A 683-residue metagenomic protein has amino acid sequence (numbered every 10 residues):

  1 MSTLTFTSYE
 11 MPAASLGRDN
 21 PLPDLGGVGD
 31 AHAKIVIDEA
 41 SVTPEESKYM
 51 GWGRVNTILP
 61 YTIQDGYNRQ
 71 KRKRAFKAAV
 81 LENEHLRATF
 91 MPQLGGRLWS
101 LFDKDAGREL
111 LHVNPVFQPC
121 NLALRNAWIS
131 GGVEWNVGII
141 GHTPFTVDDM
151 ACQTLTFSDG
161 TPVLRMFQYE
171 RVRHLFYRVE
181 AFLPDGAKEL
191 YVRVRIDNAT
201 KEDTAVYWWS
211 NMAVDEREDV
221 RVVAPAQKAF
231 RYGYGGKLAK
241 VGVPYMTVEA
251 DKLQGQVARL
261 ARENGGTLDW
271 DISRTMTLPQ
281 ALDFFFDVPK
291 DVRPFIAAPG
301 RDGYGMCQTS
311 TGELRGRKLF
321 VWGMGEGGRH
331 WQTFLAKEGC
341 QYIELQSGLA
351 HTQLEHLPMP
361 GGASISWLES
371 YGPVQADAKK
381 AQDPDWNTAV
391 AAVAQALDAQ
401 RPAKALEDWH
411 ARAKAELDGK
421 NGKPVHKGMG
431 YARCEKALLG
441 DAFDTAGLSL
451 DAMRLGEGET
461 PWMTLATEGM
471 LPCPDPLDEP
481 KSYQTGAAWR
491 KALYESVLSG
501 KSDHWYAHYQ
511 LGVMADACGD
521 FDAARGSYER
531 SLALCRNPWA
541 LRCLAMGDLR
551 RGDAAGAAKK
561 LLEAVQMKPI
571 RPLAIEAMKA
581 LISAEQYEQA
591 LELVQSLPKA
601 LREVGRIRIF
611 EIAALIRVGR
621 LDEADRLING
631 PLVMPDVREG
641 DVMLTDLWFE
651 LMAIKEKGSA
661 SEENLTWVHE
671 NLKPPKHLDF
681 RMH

Functional and structural regions predicted by a protein language model:
S2-M50, A79-V80, L86, Q93 (+5 more regions): A contiguous, surface-exposed recognition patch within enzymatic or periplasmic domains that forms
V42-E82, S130-E189, E218-D219, E326-E355: Extended, loop-rich substrate-binding clefts of extracytoplasmic carbohydrate-active enzymes
N68-Q70, E82, A88-A106, M166-R217 (+2 more regions): Acidic, contiguous internal or C-terminal segments within carbohydrate-active enzymes that form a structured patch used
L493-Y494, Y528, L561, V594 (+1 more regions): Hydrophobic/aromatic packing residues within the alpha-helices of TPR/SEL1-like helical repeat arrays
Y506, W539, P572-L573, R606: Start-of-helix register in tetratricopeptide repeats
